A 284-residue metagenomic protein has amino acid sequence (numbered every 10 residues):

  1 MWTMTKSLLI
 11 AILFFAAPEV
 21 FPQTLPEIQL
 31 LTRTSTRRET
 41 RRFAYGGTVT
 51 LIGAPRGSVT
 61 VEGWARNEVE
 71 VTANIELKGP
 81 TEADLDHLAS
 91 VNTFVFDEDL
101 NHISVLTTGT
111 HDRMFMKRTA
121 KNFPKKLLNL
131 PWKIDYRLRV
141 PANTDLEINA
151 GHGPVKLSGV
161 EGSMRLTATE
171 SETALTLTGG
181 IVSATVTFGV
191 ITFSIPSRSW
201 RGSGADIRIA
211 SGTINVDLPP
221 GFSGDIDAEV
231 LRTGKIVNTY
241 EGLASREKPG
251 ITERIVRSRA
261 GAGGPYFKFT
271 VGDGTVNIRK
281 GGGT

Functional and structural regions predicted by a protein language model:
W2-T284: Intrinsically disordered, low-complexity terminal regions
